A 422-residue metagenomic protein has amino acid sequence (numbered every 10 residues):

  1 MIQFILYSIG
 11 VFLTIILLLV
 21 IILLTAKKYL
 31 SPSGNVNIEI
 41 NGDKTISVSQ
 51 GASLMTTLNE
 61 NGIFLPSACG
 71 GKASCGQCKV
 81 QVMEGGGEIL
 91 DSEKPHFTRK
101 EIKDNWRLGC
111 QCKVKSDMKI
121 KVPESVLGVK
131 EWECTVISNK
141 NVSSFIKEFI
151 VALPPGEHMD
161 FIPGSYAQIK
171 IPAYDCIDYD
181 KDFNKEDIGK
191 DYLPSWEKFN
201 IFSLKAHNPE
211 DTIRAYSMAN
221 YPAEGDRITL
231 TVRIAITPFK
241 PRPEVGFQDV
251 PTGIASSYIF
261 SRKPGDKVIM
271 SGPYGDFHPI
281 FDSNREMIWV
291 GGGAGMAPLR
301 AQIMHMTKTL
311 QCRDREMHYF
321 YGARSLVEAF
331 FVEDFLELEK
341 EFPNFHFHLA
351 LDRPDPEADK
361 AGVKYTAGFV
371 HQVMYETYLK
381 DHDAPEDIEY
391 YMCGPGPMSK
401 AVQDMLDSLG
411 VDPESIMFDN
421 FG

Functional and structural regions predicted by a protein language model:
I2-G71, V82-E101, D266, K308 (+1 more regions): Reductase modules of NAD(P)H-dependent flavoproteins
L18-T25, P95-E157, I177: Fe-S ferredoxin-like electron-transfer domains and their immediately adjacent linker/connector regions across
S53, Q77, K119, Y166 (+1 more regions): Residue-level marker of beta-strand positions
P66-G76, G109-K113: Cysteine-centered iron-sulfur cluster-binding motifs in ferredoxin-type domains/subunits of redox enzymes
S138-P264, R324, A350-P354: Ferredoxin-reductase
Y258, S271-R285: A short, basic/flexible loop-to-alpha-helix module at the beginning of a structural domain
